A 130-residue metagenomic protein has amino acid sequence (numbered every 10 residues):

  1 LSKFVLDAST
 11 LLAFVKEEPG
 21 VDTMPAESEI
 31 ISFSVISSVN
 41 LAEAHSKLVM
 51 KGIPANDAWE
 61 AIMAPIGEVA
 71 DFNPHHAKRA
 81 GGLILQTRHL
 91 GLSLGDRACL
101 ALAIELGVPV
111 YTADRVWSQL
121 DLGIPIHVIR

Functional and structural regions predicted by a protein language model:
L1-I36, L48-E60: Short, well-structured N-terminal submotif of metal-dependent ribonuclease cores
L1-K3, V69, L100, I104-R130: Acidic, PIN/NYN-like endoribonuclease modules and their adjacent C-terminal/linker elements
T10-L11, N40, H76, A98-C99 (+1 more regions): Alpha-helix capping/helix-boundary segments
P25-E27, A61-M63, G81-Q86: Glycine/charged-rich beta-loop-alpha catalytic/anionic-binding loops adjacent to active sites
I30, P65, L122-G123: Short, structured coil segments at secondary-structure junctions
K51-A55, T87-R88, H127-R130: Short, hinge-like loop/turn segments at secondary-structure boundaries
E68-Y111: Active-site neighborhoods of divalent-metal-dependent phosphate/nucleic-acid chemistry enzymes
